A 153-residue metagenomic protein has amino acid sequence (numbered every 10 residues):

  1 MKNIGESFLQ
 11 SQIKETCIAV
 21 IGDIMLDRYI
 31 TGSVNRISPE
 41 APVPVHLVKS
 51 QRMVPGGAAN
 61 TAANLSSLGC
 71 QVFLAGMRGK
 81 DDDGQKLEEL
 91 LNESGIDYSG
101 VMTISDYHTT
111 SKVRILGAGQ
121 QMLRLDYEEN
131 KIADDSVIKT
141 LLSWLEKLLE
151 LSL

Functional and structural regions predicted by a protein language model:
M1-N35: Positively charged, low-complexity intrinsically disordered leader regions
K2-L9, P39, V43-S111: Substrate-binding N-lobe of the ribokinase-like
L9-E15, L145-L153: Glycine-rich phosphate/diphosphate-binding loops that line cofactor/substrate pockets in enzymes
I18, I37-P44, A133: Mobile, glycine- and charge-enriched loop segments and immediately flanking short secondary-structure elements within
I21, A75-M77, L116: Short hydrophobic segments within beta-strands
M25, A41, G79, Q120 (+1 more regions): Short, glycine/serine-rich, charged loops/turns that create anion-binding and catalytic segments at active sites
T31-E40, L116-G117: Short, flexible, mixed-charge acidic loops at enzyme active sites
V101-Y107, R114-E150: Conserved phosphate-binding/catalytic loop of the ribokinase/pfkB sugar-kinase fold
